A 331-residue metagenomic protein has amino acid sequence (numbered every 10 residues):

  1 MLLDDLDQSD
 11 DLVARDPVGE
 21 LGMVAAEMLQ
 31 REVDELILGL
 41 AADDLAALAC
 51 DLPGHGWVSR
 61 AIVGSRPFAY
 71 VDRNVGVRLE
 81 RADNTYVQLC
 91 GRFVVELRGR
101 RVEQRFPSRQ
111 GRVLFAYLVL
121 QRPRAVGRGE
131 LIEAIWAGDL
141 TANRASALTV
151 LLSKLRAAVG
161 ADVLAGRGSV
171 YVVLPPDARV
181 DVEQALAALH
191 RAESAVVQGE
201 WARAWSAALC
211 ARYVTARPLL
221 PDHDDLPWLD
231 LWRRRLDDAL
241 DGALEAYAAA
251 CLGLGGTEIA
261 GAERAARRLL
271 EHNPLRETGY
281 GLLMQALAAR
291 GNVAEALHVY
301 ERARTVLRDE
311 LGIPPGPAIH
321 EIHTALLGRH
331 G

Functional and structural regions predicted by a protein language model:
L2-L12, V18, L29-E32, L45: Hydrophobic, low-acid, alpha-helix-prone terminal segments
M23-Y70: Polybasic, low-complexity intrinsically disordered segments
L52, G56-R109, D162-V172: Short boundary/linker motifs that mark transitions into or out of structured domains
R81, E103-Q110, A116-R124, W136-S146 (+1 more regions): Intrinsically disordered, charged and Pro/Gly-enriched terminal/linker segments that flank large helical-solenoid
V95, F115, L131, L155 (+2 more regions): Conserved RecA-like P-loop NTPase ATPase core
A125-E133: Short acidic, hydrophobic short linear motifs in intrinsically disordered regions
T149: Conserved catalytic core of two-component sensor histidine kinases
L152, R156-G160, R304: C-terminal flanking helix
